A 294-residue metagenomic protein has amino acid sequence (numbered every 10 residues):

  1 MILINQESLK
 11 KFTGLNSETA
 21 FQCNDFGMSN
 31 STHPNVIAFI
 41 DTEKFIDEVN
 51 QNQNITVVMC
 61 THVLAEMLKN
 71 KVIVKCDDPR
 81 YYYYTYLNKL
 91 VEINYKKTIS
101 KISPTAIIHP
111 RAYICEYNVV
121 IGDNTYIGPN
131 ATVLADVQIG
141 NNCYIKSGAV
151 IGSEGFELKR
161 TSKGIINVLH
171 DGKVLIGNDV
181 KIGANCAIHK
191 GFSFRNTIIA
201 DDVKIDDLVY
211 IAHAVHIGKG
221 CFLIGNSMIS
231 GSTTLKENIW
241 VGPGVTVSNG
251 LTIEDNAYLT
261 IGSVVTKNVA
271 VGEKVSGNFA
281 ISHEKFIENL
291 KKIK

Functional and structural regions predicted by a protein language model:
M1-S100, P104-T105, N142, G148-A149 (+3 more regions): Terminal amphipathic alpha-helical/low-complexity segments used for targeting or macromolecular assembly
F39, K101-S282: Structural signal for interior beta-strand "rungs" in well-ordered beta-sheet cores of soluble enzyme domains
